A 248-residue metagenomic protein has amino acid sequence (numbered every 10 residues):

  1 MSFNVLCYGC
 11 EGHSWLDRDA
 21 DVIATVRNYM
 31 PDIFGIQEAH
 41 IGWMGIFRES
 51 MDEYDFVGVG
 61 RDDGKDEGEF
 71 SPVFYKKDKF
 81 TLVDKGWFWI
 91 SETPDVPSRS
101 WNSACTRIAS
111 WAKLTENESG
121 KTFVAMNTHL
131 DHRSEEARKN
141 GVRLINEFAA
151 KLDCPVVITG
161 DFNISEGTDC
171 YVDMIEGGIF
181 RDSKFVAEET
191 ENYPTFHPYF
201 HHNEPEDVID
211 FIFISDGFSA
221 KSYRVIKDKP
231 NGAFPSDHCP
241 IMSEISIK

Functional and structural regions predicted by a protein language model:
M1-G9, V83-F88, W111, K121-D131: Active-site-proximal beta-strand elements of phosphoester/diester hydrolases
M1-S50, R61-E69, R143, I247-K248: N-terminal, active-site-proximal structural segment of metallo-dependent hydrolase catalytic domains
L6, H40, H129-D131, F162-S165 (+1 more regions): Catalytic metal-binding/acid-base residues of hydrolase active sites
Y8-E11, I90-W101, T128-E136: Surface-exposed cleft-lining segments at the edges of enzyme active sites
D32-I33, F123, P155-V157, F211: Short, Asp-centered acidic motifs that coordinate Mg2+ and/or phosphate in catalytic or ligand-binding sites
I33-T122, V225: Structured beta-strand-rich core segments of catalytic domains in phosphoester-bond hydrolases
F34-Q37, G58-V59, V157-D161, D182-F185: Active-site neighborhood of phospho(di)ester-bond hydrolases with catalytic His/Asp-centered motifs
E136, E147-V156, N163-K248: Metal-dependent phosphoester-hydrolase catalytic domains
